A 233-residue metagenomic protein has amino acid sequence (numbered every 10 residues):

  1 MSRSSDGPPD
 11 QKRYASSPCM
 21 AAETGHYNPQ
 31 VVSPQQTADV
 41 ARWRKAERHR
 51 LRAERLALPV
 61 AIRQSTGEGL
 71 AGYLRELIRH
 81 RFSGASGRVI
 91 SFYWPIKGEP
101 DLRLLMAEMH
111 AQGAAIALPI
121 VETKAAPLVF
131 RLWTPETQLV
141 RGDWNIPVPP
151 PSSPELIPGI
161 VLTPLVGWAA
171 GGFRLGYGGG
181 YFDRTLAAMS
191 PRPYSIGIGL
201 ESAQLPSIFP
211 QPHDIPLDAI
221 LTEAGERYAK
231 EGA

Functional and structural regions predicted by a protein language model:
S2-L156: N-terminal active-site beta-alpha-beta segment that forms phosphate/nucleotide-binding and substrate-recognition loops
P9, S33-P34, K124-A233: Conserved phosphate- and dinucleotide-binding cores of soluble alpha/beta proteins, encompassing both enzyme active
